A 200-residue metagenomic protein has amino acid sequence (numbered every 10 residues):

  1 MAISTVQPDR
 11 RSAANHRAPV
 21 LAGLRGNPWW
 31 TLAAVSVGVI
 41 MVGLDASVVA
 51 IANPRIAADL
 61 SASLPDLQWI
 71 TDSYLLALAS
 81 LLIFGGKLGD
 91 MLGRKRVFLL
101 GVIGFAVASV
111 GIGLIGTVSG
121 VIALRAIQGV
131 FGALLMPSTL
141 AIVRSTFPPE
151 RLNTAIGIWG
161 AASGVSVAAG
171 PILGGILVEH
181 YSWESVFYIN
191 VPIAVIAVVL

Functional and structural regions predicted by a protein language model:
A2-L200: Transmembrane-helix bundle of Major Facilitator Superfamily
